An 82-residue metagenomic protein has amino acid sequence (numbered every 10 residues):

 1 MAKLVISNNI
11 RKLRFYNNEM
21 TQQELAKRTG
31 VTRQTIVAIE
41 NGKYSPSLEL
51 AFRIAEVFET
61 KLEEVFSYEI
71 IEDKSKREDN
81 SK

Functional and structural regions predicted by a protein language model:
M1-N18: A short, Lys/Arg-rich alpha-helix, primarily the initiator
N8, E19-M20, P46-E49: Residue-level signal for the short linker/turn that defines the boundary of a DNA-recognition helix
R14, E40, F58, F66: DNA major-groove recognition helix of helix-turn-helix
R14-F15, A26, A55: The alpha-helix within a helix-turn-helix
F15, G30, N41, I70: Residue-level detection of the helix-turn-helix DNA-binding "recognition helix"
E19-A38: Short alpha-helical DNA-recognition segment
E49-E64: DNA major-groove recognition helix of helix-turn-helix/homeodomain DNA-binding modules
F66-K82: Short, charged recognition helix plus adjacent turn of helix-turn-helix-like nucleic-acid-binding domains
